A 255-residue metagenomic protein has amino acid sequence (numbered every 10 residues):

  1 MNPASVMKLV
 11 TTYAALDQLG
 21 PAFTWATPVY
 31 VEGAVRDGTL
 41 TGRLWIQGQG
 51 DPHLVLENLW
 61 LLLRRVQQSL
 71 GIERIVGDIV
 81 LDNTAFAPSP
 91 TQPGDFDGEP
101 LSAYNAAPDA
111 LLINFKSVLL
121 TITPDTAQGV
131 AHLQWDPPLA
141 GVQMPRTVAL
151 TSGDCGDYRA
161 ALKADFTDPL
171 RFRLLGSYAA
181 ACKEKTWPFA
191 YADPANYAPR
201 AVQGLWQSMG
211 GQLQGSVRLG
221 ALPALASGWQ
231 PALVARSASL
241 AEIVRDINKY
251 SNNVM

Functional and structural regions predicted by a protein language model:
M1-A14: Short active-site loop at a secondary-structure junction that contains or immediately precedes the catalytic residue(s)
D17-M255: Conserved serine DD-peptidase/penicillin-binding transpeptidase domain and beta-lactam-recognizing active-site
